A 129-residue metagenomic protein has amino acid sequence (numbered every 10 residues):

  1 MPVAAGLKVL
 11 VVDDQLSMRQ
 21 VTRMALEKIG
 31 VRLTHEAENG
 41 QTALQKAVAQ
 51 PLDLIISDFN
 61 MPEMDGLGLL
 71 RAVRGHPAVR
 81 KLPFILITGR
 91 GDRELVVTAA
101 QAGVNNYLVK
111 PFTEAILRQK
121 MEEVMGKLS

Functional and structural regions predicted by a protein language model:
G6-S17, T22-L26, I55: Conserved acidic segment of CheY-like receiver
R23, G68, G91-N106: Alpha4 helix (beta4-alpha4-beta5 surface) of REC/receiver domains from two-component response regulators
E36-Q45, G66: Helix N-cap/capping motif at the beta->alpha junctions
Q45, L67-R80: Short amphipathic alpha-helix used as the core "switch/output" element in two-component signaling
Q50-I56: Active-site beta3 strand of CheY-like receiver
M61: Receiver (REC) domain active-site loop signature in two-component systems and cognate sites in sensor histidine kinases
E94, F112-M121: C-terminal output helix
